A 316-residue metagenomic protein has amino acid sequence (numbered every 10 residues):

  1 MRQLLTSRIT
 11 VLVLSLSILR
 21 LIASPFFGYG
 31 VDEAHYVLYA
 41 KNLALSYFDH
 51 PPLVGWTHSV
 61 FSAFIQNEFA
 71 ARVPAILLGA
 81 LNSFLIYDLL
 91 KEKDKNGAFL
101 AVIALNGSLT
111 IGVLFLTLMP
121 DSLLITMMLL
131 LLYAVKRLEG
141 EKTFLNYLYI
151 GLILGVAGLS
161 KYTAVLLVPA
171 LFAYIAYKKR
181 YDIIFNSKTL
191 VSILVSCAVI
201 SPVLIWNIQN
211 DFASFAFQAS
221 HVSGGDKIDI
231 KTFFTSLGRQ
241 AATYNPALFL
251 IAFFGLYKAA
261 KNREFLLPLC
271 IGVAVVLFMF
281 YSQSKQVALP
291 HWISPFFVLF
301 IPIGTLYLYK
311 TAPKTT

Functional and structural regions predicted by a protein language model:
T10, V73-K93, L130, A134: Transmembrane-helix motifs of polytopic, lipid-linked glycan transferases
V13, A98-L109, L154, G158 (+1 more regions): Short helix- or helix-capping micro-motifs that position conserved polar/aromatic residues at function-defining sites
L43, I271-V273, K285-P313: Hydrophobic/aromatic-rich transmembrane helices and adjacent perimembrane loops
L81-L85, L123-G140, N146-L154, F300-I303: Specific aromatic-rich, kink-prone transmembrane helix
I86-G107, I125-T126: Transmembrane-helix signature of polytopic, membrane-embedded enzymes that assemble or transfer cell-envelope glycans
K91-N96, L131-N146, L256-A260, L308: Membrane-interface transmembrane helices that cradle and orient dolichyl/undecaprenyl
V113-L124: Short acidic/glycine- and proline-prone juxtamembrane loop motifs at membrane-interface regions of multi-pass membrane
V156, L167-F265, L277-Q283: Transmembrane-lumen/periplasm boundary regions of multi-pass, lipid-linked membrane glycan transferases
